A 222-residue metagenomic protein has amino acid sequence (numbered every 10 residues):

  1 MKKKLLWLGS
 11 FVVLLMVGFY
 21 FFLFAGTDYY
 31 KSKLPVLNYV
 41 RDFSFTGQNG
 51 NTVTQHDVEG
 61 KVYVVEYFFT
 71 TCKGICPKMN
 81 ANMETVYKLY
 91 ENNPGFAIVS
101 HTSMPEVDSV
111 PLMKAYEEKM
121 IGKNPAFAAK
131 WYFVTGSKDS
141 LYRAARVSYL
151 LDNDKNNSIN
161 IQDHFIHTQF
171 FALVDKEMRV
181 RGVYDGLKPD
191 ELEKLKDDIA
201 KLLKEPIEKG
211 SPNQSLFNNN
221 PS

Functional and structural regions predicted by a protein language model:
M1-D42, T46, S211-P212, N218-S222: N-terminal targeting signals for export/organelle localization
N38-V40, V62, I166-T168: Short, small/polar residue-rich loop motifs at catalytic or cofactor-binding pockets
T46-G47, V174: Hydrophobic alpha-helical segments, especially N-terminal targeting/anchoring helices
V53-M83, V99-S100: Short active-site neighborhood of thiol/selenol oxidoreductases, capturing the structured segment around
N80-A144: Structural microenvironment flanking redox-active thiols in thiol-disulfide oxidoreductases
W131, Y142, R146-D154, D163-A172: Structural micro-motif
N157-S222: Thiol-/selenol-based redox modules, centered on thioredoxin-like and closely related oxidoreductase domains
